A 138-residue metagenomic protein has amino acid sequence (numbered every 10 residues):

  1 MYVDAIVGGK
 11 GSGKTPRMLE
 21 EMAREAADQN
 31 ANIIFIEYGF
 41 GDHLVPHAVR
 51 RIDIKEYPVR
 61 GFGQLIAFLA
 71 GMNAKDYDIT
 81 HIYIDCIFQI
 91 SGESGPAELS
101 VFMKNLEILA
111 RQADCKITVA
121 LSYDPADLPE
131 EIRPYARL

Functional and structural regions predicted by a protein language model:
Y2-N73, L128-E130: Conserved P-loop
A31-I33, T80, I117: Hydrophobic anchor at the start of a short beta-strand that flanks the dinucleotide cofactor-binding loop
K75-D78: N-terminal targeting/trafficking signals and adjacent low-complexity tails
I84-L138: Replace "adjacent to P-loop NTPase cores in ATP/GTP-dependent enzymes" with "adjacent to NTP-binding cores
